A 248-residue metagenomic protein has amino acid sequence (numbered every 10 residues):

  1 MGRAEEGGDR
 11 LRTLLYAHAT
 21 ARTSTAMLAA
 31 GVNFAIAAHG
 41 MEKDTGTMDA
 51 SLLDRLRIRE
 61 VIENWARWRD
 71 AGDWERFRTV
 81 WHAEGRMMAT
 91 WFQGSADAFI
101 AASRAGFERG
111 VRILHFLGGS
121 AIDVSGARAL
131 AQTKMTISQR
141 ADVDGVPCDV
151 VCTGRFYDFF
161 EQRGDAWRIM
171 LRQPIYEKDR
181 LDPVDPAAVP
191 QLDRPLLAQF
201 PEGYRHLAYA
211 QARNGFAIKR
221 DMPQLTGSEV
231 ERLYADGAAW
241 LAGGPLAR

Functional and structural regions predicted by a protein language model:
M1-R12, Y16-A17: Extreme N-terminal basic, low-complexity initiation segments that serve as generic localization/processing leaders
A17-A19, A35, G40: Short hydrophobic alpha-helical segments enriched in small aliphatic residues
E42-R59, A166-R248: Terminal "cap-and-tail" regions of soluble proteins that handle hydrophobic small molecules
D54-D70: Short, aromatic-enriched amphipathic alpha-helices that serve as compact interaction elements
W74-R140: A solvent-exposed, acidic/Ser-Thr-rich amphipathic alpha-helical stretch
R128-G164, K178-A198: Exposed beta-sheet edge and beta->alpha loop/turn motif
